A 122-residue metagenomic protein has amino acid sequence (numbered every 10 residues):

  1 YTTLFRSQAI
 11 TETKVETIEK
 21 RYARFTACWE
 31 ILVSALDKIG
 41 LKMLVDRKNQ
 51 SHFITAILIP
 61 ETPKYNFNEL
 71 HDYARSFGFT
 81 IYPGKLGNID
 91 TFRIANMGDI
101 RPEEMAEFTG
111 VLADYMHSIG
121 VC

Functional and structural regions predicted by a protein language model:
Y1-L4: Short, small-residue-biased leader/transition segments that mark boundaries at the very start of proteins
A9-L44: Conserved PLP-dependent catalytic core of the aminotransferase class-I/II
T26, K42-Y73: Conserved PLP-binding catalytic core of the aspartate aminotransferase-like
F67-R75, F108-A113: Short amphipathic alpha-helices in soluble, non-transmembrane regions that often serve as interface/regulatory elements
F77-R93: Conserved PLP cofactor-binding pocket of PLP-dependent enzymes
D90-C122: PLP-dependent enzyme catalytic core of the Aspartate aminotransferase-like
